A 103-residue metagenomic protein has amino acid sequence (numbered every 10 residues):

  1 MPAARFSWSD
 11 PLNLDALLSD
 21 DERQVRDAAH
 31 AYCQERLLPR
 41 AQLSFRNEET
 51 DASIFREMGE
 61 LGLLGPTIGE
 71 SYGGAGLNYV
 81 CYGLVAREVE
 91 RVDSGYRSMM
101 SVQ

Functional and structural regions predicted by a protein language model:
M1-D21: Intrinsic disorder at enzyme termini
P2, D27-Y32, G62-L63, E70: Alpha-helix capping/hinge segments and adjacent helical runs
L17-R36: Mature N-terminal segment immediately following signal peptide/propeptide cleavage in secreted/periplasmic
S19, L43-F45, A75: A generic secondary-structure micro-motif detector that highlights 1-2 residue hydrophobic/ambivalent hotspots embedded
R26, E49-S53, G74-Y82: A structural motif shared across PLP-dependent enzymes of the aminotransferase-like
P39-L61: Short secondary-structure junction/hinge motifs that connect adjacent elements
E60-Q103: Internal helix-loop-helix
